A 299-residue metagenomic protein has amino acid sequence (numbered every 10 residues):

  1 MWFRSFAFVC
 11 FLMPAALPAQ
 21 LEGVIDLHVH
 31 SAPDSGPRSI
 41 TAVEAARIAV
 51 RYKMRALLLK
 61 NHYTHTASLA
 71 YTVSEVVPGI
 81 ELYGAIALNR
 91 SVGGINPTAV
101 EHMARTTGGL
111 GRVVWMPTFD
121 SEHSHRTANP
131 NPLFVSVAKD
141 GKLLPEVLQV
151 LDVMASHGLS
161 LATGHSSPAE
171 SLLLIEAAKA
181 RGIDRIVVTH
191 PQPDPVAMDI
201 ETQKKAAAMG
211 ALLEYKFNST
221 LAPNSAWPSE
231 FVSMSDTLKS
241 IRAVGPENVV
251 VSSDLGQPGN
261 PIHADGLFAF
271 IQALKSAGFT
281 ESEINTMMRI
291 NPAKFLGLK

Functional and structural regions predicted by a protein language model:
R4-A16: Bacterial N-terminal signal peptides
L17-I80: An N-terminally biased module of ancient metal coordination in phosphate/nucleic-acid-related enzymes
G23-V29, L57-L59, Y83-I86, R112-M116 (+4 more regions): Hydrophobic faces of well-ordered beta-strands that scaffold small-molecule active sites in alpha/beta enzyme cores
L27-G36, F119-K142: Glycine-rich phosphate-binding "P-loop"
A32-D34, T64-S68, N89-V92, S121-S124 (+4 more regions): Active-site environment of divalent metal-dependent phosphoester hydrolases
A42-V50, A67-T72, P78, T98-V113 (+4 more regions): Histidine/acidic residue-rich metal-binding segments in metalloenzymes
K216, P246-H263: Short acidic/histidine-rich active-site segments
A264-K299: Mid-to-C-terminal alpha-helical segments outside catalytic/metal-binding sites
